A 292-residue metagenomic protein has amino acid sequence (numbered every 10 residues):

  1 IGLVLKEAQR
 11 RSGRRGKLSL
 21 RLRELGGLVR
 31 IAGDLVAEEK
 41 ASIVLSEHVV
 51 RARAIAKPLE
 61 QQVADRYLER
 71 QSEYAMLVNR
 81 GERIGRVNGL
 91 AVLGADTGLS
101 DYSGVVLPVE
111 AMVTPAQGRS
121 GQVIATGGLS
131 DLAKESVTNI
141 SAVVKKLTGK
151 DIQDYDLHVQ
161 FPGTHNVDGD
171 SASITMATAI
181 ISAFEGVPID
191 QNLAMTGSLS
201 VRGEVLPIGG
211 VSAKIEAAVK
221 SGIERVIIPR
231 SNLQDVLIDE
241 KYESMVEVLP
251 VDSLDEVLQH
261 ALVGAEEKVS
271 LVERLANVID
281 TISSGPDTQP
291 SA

Functional and structural regions predicted by a protein language model:
I1-A8, A75, I84, L99-Q117: Histone-fold modules and their flanking histone-like tails across chromatin and transcription assemblies
I1-E24, A37-S46, L147-D156, G186-N192 (+1 more regions): Conserved C-terminal "switch" segment of AAA+ ATPases
G2, R23-G26, R30, E47 (+2 more regions): Non-catalytic, well-ordered alpha-helical scaffold segments
L3, E7, L28-I31, L35 (+6 more regions): Generic, well-ordered alpha-helical scaffold segments in large soluble proteins
A8-S12, R51-Q62, F161-D168, S200-P207: Short, mixed-charge aromatic SLiMs
Q9-R83, V92-G98: C-terminal helical "lid" subdomain and adjoining coupling/linker elements of P-loop NTPases
R83-R86, V105-A292: Peripheral, non-AAA+ core regions of ATP-driven protein-machinery
V92-L93, T97-S100, T138-V143: Conserved alpha/beta core surface patches that mediate binding of polyanionic ligands
